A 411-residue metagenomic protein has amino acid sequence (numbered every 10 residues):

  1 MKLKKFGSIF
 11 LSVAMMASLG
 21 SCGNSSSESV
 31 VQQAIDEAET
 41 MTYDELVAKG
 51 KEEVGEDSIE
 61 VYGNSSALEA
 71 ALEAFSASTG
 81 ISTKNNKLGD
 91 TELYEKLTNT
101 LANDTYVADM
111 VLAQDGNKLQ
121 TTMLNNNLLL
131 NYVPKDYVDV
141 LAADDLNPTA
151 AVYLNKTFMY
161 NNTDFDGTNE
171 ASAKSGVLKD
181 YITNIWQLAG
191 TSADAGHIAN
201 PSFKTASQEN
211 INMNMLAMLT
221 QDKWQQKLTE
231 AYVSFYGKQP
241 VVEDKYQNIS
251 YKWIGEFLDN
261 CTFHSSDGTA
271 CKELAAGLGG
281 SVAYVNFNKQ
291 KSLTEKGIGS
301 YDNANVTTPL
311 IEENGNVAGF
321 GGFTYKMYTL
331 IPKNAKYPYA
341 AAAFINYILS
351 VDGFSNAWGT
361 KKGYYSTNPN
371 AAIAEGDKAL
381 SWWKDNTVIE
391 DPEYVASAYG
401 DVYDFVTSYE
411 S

Functional and structural regions predicted by a protein language model:
M1-I9: Bacterial N-terminal signal peptides that target proteins for export
A17-S21: C-terminal motif of bacterial Sec signal peptides marking the signal peptidase cleavage site
G23-S25: Bacterial signal peptide processing site
T42-E52, Y62-S82, S292-K296, W358-T360: Short, polar/charged alpha-helical segment
I59-E73, K84-T98, Y106-T269: Extracytoplasmic ligand-binding site segments that recognize negatively charged/polar headgroups
N117-T122, A275, S281-A304: A ligand-binding cleft/hinge motif common to bilobed small-molecule-binding domains
V138-A142, V152-T157, Y251-F257, Y301-K333: Periplasmic-binding protein-like
G322-F323, M327-Y394: Mature extracytoplasmic/periplasmic domains
